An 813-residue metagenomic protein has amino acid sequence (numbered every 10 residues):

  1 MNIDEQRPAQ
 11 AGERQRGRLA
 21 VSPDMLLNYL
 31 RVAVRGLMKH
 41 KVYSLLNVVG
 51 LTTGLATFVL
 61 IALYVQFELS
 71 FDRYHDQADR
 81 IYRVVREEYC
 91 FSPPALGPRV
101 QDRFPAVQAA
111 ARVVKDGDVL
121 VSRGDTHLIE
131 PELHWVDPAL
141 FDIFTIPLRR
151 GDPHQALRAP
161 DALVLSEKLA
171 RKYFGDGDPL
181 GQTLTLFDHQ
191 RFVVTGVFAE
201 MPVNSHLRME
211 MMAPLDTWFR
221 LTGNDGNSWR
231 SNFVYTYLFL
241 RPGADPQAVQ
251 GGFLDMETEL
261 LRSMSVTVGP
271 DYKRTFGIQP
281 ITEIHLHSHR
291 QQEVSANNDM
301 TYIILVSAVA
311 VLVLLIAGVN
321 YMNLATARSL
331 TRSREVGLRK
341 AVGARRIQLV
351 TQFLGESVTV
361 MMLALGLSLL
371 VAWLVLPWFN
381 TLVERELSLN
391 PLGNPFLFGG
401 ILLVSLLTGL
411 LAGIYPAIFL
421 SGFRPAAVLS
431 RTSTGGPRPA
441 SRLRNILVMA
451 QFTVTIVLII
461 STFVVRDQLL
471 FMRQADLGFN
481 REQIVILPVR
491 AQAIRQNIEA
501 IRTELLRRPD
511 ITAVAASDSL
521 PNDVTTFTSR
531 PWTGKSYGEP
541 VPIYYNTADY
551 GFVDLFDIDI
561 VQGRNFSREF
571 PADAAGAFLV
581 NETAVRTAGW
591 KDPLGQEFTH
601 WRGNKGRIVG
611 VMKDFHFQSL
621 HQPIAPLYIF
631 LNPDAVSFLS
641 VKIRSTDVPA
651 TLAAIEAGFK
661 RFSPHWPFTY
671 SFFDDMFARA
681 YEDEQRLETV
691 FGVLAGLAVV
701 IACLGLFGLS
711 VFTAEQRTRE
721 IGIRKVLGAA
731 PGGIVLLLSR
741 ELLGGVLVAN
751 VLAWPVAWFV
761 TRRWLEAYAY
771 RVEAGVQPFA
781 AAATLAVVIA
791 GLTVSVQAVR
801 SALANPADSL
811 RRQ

Functional and structural regions predicted by a protein language model:
M1-P8, H134-R150, D161-T301, A500-D683: Mid-to-C-terminal secondary-structure elements that act as membrane-proximal/extracytoplasmic interface segments
N2-R35, K39-Y43, H75, E257-L312 (+11 more regions): Membrane-helix entry/capping segments
Q10-L45, Q292-A296, L324-M362, W373-R495 (+2 more regions): Alpha-helical transmembrane segments of integral membrane proteins
K39-V65, N298-R334, M362, R442-R466 (+3 more regions): Hydrophobic alpha-helical transmembrane segments of multi-pass inner-membrane transport and secretion
H40, A317-T359, G705-L743, Q797-R800 (+1 more regions): Interfacial "coupling" helices/loops that link adjacent transmembrane helices in transporter permeases
A56, L60-L63, G277, I281 (+3 more regions): Small-residue-rich transmembrane alpha-helices
V59-R86, F104-A106, P147, S205-L207 (+7 more regions): Membrane-proximal juxtamembrane linkers immediately C-terminal to transmembrane helices
E68-L69, D76-E132, A139-D142, K168-D176 (+4 more regions): Hydrophobic, regular-secondary-structure patches
